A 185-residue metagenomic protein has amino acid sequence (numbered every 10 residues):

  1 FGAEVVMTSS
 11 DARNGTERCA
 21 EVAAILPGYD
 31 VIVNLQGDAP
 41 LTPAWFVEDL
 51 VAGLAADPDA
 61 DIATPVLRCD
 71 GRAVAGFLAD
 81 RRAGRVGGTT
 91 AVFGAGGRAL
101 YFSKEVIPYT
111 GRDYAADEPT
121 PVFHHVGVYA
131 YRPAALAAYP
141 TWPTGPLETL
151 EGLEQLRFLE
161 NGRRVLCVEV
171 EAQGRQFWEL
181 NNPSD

Functional and structural regions predicted by a protein language model:
F1-A52: Short phosphate-binding loop-to-helix
E4, R98, R164-L166: Conserved beta-strand segments of alpha/beta enzyme cores
M7, T64-P65, Y101, C167-E169: Structural signal for conserved beta-strand scaffold positions within catalytic alpha/beta enzyme cores
D11-G15, D70-G71, Q173-R175: A short acidic, often aromatic-flanked loop/helix-cap motif at beta-alpha or helix-coil junctions that lines enzyme
G28-Y29, D57-I62, R163: Short, high-confidence coil segments that cap the C-terminus of an alpha-helix and link into the following beta-strand
V33, P40, A91, Y129 (+1 more regions): Residues that recognize and position ribonucleotide moieties
T42-W142: Conserved core of the sugar-phosphate nucleotidyltransferase
F102, G111-D185: Conserved alpha/beta core of the MobA/IspD/sugar-nucleotide pyrophosphorylase nucleotidyltransferase superfamily
